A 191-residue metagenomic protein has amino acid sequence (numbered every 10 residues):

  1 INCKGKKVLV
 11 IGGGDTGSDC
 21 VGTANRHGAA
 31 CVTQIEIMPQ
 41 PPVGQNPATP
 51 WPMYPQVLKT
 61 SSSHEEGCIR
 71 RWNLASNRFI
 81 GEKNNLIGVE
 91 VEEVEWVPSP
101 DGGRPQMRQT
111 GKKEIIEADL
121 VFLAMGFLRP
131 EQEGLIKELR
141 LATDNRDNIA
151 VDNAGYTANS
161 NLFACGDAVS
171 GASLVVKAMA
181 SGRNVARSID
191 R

Functional and structural regions predicted by a protein language model:
I1-G5, P98-A172: FAD-site-proximal beta/loop scaffold in flavoenzymes
C3-G14: Beta1/beta-strand and adjacent pyrophosphate-binding region of the FAD-binding site in flavoprotein oxidoreductases
G13, E36-Q40, D167: Cofactor-binding loop segments of dinucleotide-utilizing enzymes, especially the Rossmann-like FAD- and NAD(P)+-binding
G17-G22, H27, N159, C165-D190: A conserved FAD-binding loop/helix module that cradles the flavin
V21-R78: Rossmann-like dinucleotide-binding cores of NAD(P)H-dependent redox enzymes
Q56-L58, H64, V89-T110: Active-site rim loops that border cofactor/substrate pockets in soluble metabolic enzymes
N73-N85, E93-V97: A conserved short coil-to-beta-strand element within the FAD-binding core of flavoproteins
